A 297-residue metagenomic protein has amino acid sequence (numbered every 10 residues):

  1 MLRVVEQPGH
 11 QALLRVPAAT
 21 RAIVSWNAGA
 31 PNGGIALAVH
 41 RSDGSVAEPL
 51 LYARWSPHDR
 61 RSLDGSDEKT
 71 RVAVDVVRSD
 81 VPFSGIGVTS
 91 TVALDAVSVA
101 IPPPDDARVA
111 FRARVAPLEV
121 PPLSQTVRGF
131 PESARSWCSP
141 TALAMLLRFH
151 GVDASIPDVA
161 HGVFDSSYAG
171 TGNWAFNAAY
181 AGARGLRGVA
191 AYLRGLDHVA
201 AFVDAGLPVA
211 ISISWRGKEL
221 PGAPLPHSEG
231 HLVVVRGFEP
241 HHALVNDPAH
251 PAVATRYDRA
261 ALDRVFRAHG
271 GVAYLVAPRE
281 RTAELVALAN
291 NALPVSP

Functional and structural regions predicted by a protein language model:
V4, D153-S296: Conserved active-site-adjacent core of cysteine acyl-enzyme catalytic domains
V5-P17: Short beta-strands within extracellular/lumenal beta-sheet-rich domains
P17, A36, H40-S56, R60 (+2 more regions): Noncatalytic regulatory segments and standalone regulatory/sensor domains
P17-A30, I86-V88: A short beta-strand element within beta-rich, extracytoplasmic domains of secreted/secretory-pathway proteins
A30-A36, E229: Short coil-to-beta strand junction motifs in C2/discoidin
D59-V74: Aromatic sugar-binding surface patches on proteins that engage polysaccharides or sugar-phosphate polymers
K69-R71, D80-T171, A223: Active-site-adjacent structural segments surrounding the nucleophilic cysteine of cysteine proteases and isopeptidases
